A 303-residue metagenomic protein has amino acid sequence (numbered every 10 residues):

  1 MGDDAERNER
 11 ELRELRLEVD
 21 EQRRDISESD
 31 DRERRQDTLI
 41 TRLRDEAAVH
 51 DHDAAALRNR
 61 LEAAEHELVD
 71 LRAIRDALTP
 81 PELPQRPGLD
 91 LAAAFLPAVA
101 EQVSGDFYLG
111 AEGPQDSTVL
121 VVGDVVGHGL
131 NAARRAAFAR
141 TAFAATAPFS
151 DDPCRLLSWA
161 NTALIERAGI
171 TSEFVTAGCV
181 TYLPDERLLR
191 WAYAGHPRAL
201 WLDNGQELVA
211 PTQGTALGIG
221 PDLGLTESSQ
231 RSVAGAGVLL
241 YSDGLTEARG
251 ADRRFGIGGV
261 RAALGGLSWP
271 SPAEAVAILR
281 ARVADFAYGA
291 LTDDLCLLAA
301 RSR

Functional and structural regions predicted by a protein language model:
M1-D3, N8-E11, L15-E18, Q22 (+2 more regions): Activation on terminal intrinsically disordered regulatory regions flanking enzyme cores
G2-D4, D151-D152, P270-S271, A290: Intrinsic-disorder/low-complexity, polar/charged segments
A5-N8, L15, V19-Q22, I26-S29 (+5 more regions): Long, heptad-repeat coiled-coil alpha-helices used as oligomerization/scaffolding rods
E11-E14, R42, L156, L188 (+2 more regions): Acidic/proline-rich low-complexity IDRs
E46, H52-G237, G289-R303: … and, occasionally, acidic/histidine-rich disordered N-termini of signaling adaptors
L157, S228, S232-L240, L245-R303: C-terminal catalytic subdomain
